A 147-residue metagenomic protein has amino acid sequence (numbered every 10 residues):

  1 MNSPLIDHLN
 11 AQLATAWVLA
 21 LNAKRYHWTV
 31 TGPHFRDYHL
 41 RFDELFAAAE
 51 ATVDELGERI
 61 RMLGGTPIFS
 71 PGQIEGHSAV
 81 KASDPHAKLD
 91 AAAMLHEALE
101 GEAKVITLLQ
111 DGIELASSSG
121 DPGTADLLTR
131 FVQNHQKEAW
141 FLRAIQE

Functional and structural regions predicted by a protein language model:
M1-P4, L19-L45, Q110-G123: Helix-loop segments that flank and shape redox-cofactor active sites
M1-Q12, D84-A87, A91: Disorder-to-helix initiation segments
P4, H8, R41, M94-E97 (+1 more regions): Non-transmembrane, amphipathic alpha-helical segments
L13, A20, H27, F46 (+6 more regions): A structural signal for well-ordered alpha-helices, especially hydrophobic packing surfaces of coiled-coils
N22, R41, T52, R59 (+3 more regions): Residue-level recognition of specific faces of alpha-helices
A23-Y26, V30-P33, L56, L63 (+4 more regions): Hydrophobic stripe of amphipathic alpha-helices that form coiled-coil interfaces
H34-Q73, I145: Conserved alpha-helical segments that form or flank metal/cofactor-binding pockets of metalloenzymes
D54, E58, E75-R130: Acidic/histidine-rich alpha-helical segments that form the ligand environment of transition-metal centers
